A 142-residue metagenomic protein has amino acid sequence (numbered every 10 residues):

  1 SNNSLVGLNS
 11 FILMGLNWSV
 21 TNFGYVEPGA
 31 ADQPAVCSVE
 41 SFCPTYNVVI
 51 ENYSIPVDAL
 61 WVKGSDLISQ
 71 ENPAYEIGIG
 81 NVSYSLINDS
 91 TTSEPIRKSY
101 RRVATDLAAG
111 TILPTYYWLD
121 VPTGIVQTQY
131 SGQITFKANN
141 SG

Functional and structural regions predicted by a protein language model:
N3-G142: Signature of Gram-negative chaperone-usher
